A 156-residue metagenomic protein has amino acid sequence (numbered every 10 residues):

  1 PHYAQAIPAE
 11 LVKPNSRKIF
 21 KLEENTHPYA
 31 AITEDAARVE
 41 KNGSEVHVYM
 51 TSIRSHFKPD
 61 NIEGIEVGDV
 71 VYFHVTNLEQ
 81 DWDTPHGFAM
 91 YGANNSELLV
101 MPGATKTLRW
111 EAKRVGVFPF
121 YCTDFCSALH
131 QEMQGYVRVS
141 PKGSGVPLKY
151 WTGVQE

Functional and structural regions predicted by a protein language model:
P1-T51, S127-E156: Extracytoplasmic/periplasmic copper-protein system
I32-S52, K58-W82, T105-R114: Beta-strand cores of secreted/periplasmic/IMS beta-sandwich domains, seen most often in copper-related folds
I62-E63, L98, L129: Glycine- and small hydrophobic-enriched segments that form the cores of compact globular domains
V71, H86, G135: Residue-level detector of short, conserved catalytic/binding motifs and their immediate flanks
T76-L78, T123-S127: Beta-strand-rich extracellular modules
W82-T84, Q131: Short loop/turn segments at connectors of secondary-structure elements within structured domains
H86-G116, V146-Q155: Extracytoplasmic beta-sandwich strand-turn segments characteristic of Greek-key/jelly-roll folds
